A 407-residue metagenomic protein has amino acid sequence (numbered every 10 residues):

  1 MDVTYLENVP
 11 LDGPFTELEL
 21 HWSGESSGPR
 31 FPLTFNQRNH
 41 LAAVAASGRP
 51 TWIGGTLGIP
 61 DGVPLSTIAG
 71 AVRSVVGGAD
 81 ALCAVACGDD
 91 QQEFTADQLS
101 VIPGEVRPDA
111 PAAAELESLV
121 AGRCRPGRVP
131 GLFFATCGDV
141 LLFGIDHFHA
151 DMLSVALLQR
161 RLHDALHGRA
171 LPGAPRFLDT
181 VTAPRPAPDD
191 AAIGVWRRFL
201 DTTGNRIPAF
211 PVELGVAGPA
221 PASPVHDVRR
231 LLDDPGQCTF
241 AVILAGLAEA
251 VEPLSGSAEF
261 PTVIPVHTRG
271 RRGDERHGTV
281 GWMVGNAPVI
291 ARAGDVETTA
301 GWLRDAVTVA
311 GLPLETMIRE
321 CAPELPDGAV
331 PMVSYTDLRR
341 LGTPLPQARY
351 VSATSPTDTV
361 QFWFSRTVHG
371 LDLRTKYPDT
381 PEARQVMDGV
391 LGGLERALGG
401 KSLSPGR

Functional and structural regions predicted by a protein language model:
M1-A46, A69-P111, A174-P219: Short amphipathic alpha-helices and their capping loops
M1-S47, T51, I59, V75 (+4 more regions): Acyl-thioester-dependent acyl-group transfer interface
D2-Y5, L132-D179, A383-G400: Active-site-proximal acidic secondary-structure segment that organizes catalysis
G28-L33, P50-T56, L82-C87, G122-T136 (+7 more regions): Flexible, Gly/Pro-enriched loop and linker segments at secondary-structure and domain junctions
I59-A81, F143-L157, A220-E259, R304-G311 (+2 more regions): Acyl activation and transfer enzymes in specialized metabolism, enriched for ANL adenylate-forming modules
L65-S66, G104-D109, A113-A114, A121-G122 (+8 more regions): Non-catalytic sensory/regulatory segments that transmit input signals in bacterial signaling proteins
E93-L99, I145-F148, T375-E382: Secondary-structure transition/turn motif
L166, R206-F210, A287: Internal "kinase-insert"/substrate-recognition segments embedded within catalytic cores of ATP-dependent enzymes
